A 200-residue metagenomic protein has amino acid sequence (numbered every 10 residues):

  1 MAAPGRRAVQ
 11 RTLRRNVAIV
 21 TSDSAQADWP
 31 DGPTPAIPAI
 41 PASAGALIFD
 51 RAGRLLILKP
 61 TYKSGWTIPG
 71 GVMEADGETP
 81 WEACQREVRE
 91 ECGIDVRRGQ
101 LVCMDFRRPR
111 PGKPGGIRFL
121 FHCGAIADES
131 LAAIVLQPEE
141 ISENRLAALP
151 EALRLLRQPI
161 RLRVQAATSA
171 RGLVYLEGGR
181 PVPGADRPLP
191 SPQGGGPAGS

Functional and structural regions predicted by a protein language model:
G5-T12, S64-W66, P138-S200: Nudix hydrolase/Nudix homology domain
R6-G45: Acidic, metal-coordinating catalytic segment for phosphate/diphosphate chemistry, firing primarily on the Nudix
P60: Short loop/turn segments immediately following the C-termini of beta-strands
T67-G71: A short gly/proline-enriched turn/hairpin at secondary-structure junctions
M73-R97, F106-I160, A198-G199: Unchanged
